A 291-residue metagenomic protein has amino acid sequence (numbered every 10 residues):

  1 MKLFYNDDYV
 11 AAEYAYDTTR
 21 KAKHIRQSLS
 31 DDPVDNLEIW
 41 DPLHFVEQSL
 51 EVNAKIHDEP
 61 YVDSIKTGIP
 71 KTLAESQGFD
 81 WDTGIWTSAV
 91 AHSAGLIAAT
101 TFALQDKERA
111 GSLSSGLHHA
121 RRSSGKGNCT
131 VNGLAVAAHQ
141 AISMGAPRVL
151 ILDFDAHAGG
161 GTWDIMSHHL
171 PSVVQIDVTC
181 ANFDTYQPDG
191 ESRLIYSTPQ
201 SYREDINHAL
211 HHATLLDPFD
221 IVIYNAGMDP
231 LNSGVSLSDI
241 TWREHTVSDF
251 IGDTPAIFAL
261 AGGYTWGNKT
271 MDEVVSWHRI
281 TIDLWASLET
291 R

Functional and structural regions predicted by a protein language model:
M1-V52: N-terminal low-complexity, Ser/Thr- and acidic-residue-enriched intrinsically disordered segments
Y5, D41-H44, K55, S112 (+2 more regions): Structural signal for conserved beta-strand scaffold positions within catalytic alpha/beta enzyme cores
Y9, E59, G116-L117: Short, flexible active-site-adjacent loop segments at beta-strand->alpha-helix junctions, enriched in small/polar
A22, V62, S93-L96: A general structural signal for well-ordered alpha-helical segments in protein cores
L29, I56-H57, I65-K66, T100-Q105: Hydrophobic residues in alpha-helical segments
I39-S76: Cationic, histidine-enriched alpha-helical/coil surfaces that engage anionic ligands
I69-R291: A general "terminal functional-core" signal
